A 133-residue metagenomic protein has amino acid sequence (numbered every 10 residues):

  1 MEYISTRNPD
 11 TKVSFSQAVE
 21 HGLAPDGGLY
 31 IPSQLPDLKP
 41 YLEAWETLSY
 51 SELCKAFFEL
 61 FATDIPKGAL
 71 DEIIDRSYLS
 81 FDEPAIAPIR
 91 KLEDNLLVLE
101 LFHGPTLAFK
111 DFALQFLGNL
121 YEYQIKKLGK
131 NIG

Functional and structural regions predicted by a protein language model:
M1-G133: PLP-dependent amino-acid enzyme catalytic core
